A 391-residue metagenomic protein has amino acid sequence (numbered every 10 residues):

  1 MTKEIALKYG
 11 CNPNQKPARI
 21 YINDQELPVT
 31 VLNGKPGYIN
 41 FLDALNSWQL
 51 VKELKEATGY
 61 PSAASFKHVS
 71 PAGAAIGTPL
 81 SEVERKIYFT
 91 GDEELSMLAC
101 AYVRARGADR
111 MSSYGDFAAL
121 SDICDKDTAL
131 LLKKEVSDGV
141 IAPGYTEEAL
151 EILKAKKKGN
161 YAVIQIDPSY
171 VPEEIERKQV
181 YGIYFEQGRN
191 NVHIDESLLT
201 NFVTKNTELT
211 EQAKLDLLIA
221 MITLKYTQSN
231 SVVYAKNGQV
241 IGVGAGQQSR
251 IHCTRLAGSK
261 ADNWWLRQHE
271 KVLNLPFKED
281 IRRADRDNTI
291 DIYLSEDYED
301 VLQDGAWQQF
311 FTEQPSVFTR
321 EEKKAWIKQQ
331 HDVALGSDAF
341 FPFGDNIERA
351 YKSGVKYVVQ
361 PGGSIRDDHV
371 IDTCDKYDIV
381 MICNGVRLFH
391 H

Functional and structural regions predicted by a protein language model:
M1-L198, A213-S231: Active-site loops and adjacent core secondary-structure elements that bind or stabilize anionic groups
N23-K35, A108-Y114, G188-T207, A284-A306 (+2 more regions): Gly-rich Lys/Arg/Thr-decorated short loops/hinges at beta-loop-alpha junctions or inter-strand turns that position
E53, Y226, N263-R267, K352 (+1 more regions): Conserved helix-loop functional segments at active or binding sites
A57-S65, V163-I166, S229-K236, L266-F277 (+1 more regions): Flexible, glycine/charged-enriched surface loops at secondary-structure junctions
P61-S62, K67-A72, I76-T78, S231 (+4 more regions): Glycine-rich phosphate/pyrophosphate-binding loops and their adjacent beta-strand/loop elements at enzyme active sites
S70, C124, N237-Q239, Q247 (+2 more regions): Active-site-proximal loop/turn and secondary-structure-junction residues that shape catalytic pockets, frequently
A72-M111, I241-F340: Glycine- and Gly-Pro-enriched alpha-helical subdomains that act as flexible, kink-prone "lid/hinge" or packing modules
D116, L120-S121, K134-I164, S169-V171 (+5 more regions): C-terminal binding/interaction regions
